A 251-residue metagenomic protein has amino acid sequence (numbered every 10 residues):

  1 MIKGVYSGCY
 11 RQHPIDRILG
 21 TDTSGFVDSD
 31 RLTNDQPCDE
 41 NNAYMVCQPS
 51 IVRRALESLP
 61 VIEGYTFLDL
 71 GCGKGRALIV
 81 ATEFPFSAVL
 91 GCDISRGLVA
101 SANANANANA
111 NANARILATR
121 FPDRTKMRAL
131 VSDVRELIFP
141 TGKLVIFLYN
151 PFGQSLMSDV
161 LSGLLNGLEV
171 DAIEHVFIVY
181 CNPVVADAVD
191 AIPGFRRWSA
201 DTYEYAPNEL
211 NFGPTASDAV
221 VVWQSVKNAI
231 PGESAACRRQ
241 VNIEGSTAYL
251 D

Functional and structural regions predicted by a protein language model:
M1-E63: S-adenosyl-L-methionine
G64-G71: Conserved class I S-adenosyl-L-methionine
G75-I79: Glycine-rich SAM-binding Motif I of class I
S87-C92: Short beta-strand element of Class I
S95: Conserved SAM/SAH-binding beta-strand->alpha-helix loop
S101-A106, A112-T141: S-adenosyl-L-methionine
K143-L156: A short SAM/SAH-binding and catalytic strip from SAM-dependent methyltransferases
S155-N228: C-terminal substrate-binding/active-site "lid" region of AdoMet-derived donor-dependent transferases
